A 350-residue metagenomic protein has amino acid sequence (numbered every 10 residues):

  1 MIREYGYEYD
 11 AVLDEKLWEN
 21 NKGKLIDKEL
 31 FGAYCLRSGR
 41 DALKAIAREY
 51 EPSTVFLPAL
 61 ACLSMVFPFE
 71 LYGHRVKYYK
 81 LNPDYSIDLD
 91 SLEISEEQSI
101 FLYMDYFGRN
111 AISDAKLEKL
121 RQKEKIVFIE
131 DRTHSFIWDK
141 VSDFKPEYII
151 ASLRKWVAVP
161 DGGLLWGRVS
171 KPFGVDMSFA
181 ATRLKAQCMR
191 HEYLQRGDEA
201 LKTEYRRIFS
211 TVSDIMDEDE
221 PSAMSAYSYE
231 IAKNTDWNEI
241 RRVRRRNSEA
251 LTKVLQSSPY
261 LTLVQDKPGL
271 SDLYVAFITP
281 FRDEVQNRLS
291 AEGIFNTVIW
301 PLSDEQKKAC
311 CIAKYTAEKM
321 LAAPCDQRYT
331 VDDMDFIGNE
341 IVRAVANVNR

Functional and structural regions predicted by a protein language model:
M1-A45, Y50-E51, E96, R242 (+3 more regions): Conserved PLP-binding active-site segment in aminotransferase class I/II-type PLP enzymes
A11-E29, D41-K123, I129, S135-F136: PLP-dependent aminotransferase-like
K145-R196: Active-site PLP attachment segment
A180-N234, N238: Extended, charge-rich helix/loop segments that form flexible, surface "patches" used to engage negatively charged
A186, H191, Q265-D272, R282-M320 (+1 more regions): Conserved PLP cofactor-binding pocket of PLP-dependent enzymes
E220-T252, T262-F277: Conserved glycine-rich beta-strand-loop-beta hairpin in the small C-terminal domain of fold type I
M320-D332: Proline-centric
